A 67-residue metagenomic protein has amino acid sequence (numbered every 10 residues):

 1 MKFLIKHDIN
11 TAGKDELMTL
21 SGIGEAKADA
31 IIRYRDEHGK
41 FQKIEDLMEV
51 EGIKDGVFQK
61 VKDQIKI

Functional and structural regions predicted by a protein language model:
K2-S21, R33, K40, I44-E49 (+1 more regions): Extended, structured, electrostatic nucleic-acid-contact surfaces
